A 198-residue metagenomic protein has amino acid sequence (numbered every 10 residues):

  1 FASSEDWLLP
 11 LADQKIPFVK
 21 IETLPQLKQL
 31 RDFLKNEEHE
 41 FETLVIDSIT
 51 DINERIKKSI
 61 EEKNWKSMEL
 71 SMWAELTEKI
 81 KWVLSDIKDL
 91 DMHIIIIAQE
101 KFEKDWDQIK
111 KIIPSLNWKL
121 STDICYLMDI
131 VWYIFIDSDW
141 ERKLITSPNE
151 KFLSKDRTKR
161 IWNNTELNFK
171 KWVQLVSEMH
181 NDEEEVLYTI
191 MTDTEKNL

Functional and structural regions predicted by a protein language model:
F1-A2, L44-I46, I87, V131-W132 (+1 more regions): Generic structural hydrophobic/aromatic packing signal, biased to beta-strands
F1-I46, T50-R55: Conserved P-loop
A12-Q14, L90, L127: Short, structured coil segments at secondary-structure junctions
D32, E61, M72, K171-Q174: Polar/charged alpha-helical tracts
F33-E37, I52-R55, D86, I97 (+2 more regions): Conserved, well-folded catalytic cores of nucleic-acid-processing and energy-transducing macromolecular machines
T43-D123: P-loop NTPase motor core
I94-N168: Phosphate-binding/switch region of NTP-binding enzymes
S154-L198: NTP-binding/hydrolysis catalytic cores, primarily Walker-type P-loop NTPases
